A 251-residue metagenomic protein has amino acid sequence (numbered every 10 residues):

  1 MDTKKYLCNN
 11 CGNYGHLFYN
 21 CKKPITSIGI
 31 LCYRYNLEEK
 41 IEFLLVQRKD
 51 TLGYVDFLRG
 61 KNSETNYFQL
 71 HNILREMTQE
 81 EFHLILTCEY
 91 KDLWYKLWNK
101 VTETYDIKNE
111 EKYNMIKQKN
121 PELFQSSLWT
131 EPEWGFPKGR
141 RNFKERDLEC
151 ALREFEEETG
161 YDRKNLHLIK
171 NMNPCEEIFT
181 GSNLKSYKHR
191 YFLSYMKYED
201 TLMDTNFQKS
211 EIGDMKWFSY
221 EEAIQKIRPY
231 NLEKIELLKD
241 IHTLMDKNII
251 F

Functional and structural regions predicted by a protein language model:
K5-H16: Short Cys/His-rich zinc-binding micro-motifs
F18-K22: Cysteine-centered loop/knuckle micro-motif
I28-C32: Short beta-strand scaffold segments in enzyme catalytic cores
E42-L44: Entry beta-strands of beta-propeller and related beta-repeat scaffolds
Q47-E64: Short, solvent-exposed beta-strand-terminating loops
L52, K61, I73, E89-F251: Unchanged
